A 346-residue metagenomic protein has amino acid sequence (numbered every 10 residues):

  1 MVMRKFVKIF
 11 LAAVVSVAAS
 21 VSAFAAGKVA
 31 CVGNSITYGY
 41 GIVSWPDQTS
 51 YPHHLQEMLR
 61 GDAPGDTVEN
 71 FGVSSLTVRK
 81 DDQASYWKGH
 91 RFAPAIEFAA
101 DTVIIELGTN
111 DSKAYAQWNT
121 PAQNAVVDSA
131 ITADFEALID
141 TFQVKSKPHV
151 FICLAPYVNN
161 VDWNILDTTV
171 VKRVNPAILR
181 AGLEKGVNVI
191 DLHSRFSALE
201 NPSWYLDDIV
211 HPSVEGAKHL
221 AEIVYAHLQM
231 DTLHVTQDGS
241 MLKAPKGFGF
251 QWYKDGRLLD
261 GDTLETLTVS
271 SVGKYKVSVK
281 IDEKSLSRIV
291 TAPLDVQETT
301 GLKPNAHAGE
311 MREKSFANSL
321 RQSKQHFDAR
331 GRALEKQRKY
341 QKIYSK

Functional and structural regions predicted by a protein language model:
V2-L11: Bacterial N-terminal signal peptides that target proteins for export
F10-S20: Bacterial N-terminal signal peptides
F24-S74, F92-E97, K218: Serine-esterase "nucleophile elbow" of acetyl-processing enzymes
E57, G61, Y86-D231, G239-M241: Alpha-helical cap/lid subdomain in secreted, periplasmic, or secretory-pathway luminal O-acyl-processing enzymes
M230-V235, I289-R330, L334: Residue-level detector of functionally pivotal "anchor" positions at catalytic/ligand-binding pockets or at interdomain
A244-K254: Solvent-exposed loop segments of extracellular immunoglobulin-like
F250, V272-E283, Y340-K346: Append "Rare intracellular matches occur via the same short Y/T/C beta-strand/loop motifs
Y253-V269: Surface-exposed, flexible coil segments in extracellular/virion-facing regions
